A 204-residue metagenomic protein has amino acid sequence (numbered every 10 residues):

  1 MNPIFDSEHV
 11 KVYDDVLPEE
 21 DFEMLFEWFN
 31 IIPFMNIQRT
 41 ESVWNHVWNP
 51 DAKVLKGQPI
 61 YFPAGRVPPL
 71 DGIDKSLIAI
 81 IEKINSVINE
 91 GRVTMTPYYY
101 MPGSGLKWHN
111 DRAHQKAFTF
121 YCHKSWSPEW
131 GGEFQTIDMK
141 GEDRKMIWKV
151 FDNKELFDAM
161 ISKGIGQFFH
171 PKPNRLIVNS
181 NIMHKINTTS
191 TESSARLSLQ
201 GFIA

Functional and structural regions predicted by a protein language model:
M1-I84: Non-heme Fe(II)/2-oxoglutarate
E82, S86-I203: Catalytic core of non-heme Fe(II) oxygenases with the double-stranded beta-helix
